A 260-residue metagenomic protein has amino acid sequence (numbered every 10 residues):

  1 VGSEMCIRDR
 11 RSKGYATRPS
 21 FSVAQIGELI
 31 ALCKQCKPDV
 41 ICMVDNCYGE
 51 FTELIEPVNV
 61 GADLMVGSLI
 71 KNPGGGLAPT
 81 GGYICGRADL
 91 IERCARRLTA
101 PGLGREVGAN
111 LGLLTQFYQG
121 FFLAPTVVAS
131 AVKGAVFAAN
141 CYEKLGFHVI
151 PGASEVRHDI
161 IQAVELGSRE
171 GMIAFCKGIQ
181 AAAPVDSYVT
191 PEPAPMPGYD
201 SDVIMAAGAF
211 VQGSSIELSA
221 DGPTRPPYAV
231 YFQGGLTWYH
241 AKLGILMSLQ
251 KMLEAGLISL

Functional and structural regions predicted by a protein language model:
V1-C6: Short, small-residue-biased leader/transition segments that mark boundaries at the very start of proteins
S12-K37, T52-I55: Active-site core of PLP-dependent enzymes with the aminotransferase class I/II
K13, Y48-E50, K71: Active-site-proximal loop/turn and secondary-structure-junction residues that shape catalytic pockets, frequently
Q35-D45: Short beta-strand/loop segments at the ligand-binding rim of alpha/beta enzyme cores
P57-P73: Conserved active-site segment immediately N-terminal to the catalytic lysine that forms the internal aldimine
I70-G171, G244-L260: Active-site C-terminal subdomain of aminotransferase-like
E143-L260: Conserved C-terminal alpha-helix-loop-beta "cap" of PLP-dependent enzymes that closes/shapes the active-site mouth
